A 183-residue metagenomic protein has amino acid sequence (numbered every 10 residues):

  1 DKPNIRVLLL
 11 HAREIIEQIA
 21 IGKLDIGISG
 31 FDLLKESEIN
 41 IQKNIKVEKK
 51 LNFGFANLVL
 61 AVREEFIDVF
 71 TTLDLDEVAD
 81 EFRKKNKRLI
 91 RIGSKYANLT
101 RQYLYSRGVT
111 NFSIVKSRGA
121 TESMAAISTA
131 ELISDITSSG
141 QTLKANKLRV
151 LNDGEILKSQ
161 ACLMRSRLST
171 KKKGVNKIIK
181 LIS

Functional and structural regions predicted by a protein language model:
D1-S183: Domain-level signature for soluble enzymes in the chorismate/prephenate branch of the shikimate pathway
